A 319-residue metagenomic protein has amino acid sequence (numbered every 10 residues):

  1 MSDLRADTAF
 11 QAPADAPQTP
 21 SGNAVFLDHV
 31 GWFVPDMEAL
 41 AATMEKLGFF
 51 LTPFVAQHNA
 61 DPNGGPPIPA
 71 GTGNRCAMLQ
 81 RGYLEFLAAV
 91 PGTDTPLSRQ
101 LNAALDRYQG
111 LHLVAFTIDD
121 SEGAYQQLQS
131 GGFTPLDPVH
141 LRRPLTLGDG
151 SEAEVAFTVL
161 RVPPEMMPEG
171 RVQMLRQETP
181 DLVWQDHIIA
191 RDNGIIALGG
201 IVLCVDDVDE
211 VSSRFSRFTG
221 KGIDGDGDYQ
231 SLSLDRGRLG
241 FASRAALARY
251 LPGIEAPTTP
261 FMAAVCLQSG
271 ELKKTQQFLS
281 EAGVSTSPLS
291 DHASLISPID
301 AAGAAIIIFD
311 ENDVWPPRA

Functional and structural regions predicted by a protein language model:
S2-D28, W32-T52, I68-H140, L147-G227 (+1 more regions): Glyoxalase I/VOC metalloenzyme domain signal
Q57-A60, P69: Membrane-anchoring hydrophobic segments
